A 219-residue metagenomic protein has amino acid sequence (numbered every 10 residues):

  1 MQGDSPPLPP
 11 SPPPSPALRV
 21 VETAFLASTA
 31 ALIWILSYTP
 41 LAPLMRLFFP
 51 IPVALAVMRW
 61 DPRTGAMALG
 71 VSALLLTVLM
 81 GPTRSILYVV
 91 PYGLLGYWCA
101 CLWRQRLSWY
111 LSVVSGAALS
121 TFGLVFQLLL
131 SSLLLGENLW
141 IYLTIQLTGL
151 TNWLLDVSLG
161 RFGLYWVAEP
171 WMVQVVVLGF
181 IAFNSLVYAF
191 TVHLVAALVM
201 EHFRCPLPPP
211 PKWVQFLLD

Functional and structural regions predicted by a protein language model:
Q2-V71: Hydrophobic transmembrane alpha-helices
V20-A24, A66-G70, I86, V90 (+3 more regions): Hydrophobic alpha-helical transmembrane segments
T23, V89-S132: Short helix-perturbing small/polar motifs within transmembrane alpha-helices
A30-I35, A73-L79, S120-Q127: Aromatic-anchored segments of alpha-helical transmembrane domains
I35-A42, S72-W103: Interfacial aromatic-anchored transmembrane helix boundaries in multi-pass membrane proteins
Y38, M58, L76, M80 (+3 more regions): Membrane-water interface at transmembrane helix exits
A42, R46, S72, R84 (+1 more regions): Pore-lining and gate-forming transmembrane alpha-helices of multi-pass membrane transport proteins
S115-P206, P211: Membrane-embedded alpha-helical hairpins and interfacial helices in multi-pass inner-membrane proteins
